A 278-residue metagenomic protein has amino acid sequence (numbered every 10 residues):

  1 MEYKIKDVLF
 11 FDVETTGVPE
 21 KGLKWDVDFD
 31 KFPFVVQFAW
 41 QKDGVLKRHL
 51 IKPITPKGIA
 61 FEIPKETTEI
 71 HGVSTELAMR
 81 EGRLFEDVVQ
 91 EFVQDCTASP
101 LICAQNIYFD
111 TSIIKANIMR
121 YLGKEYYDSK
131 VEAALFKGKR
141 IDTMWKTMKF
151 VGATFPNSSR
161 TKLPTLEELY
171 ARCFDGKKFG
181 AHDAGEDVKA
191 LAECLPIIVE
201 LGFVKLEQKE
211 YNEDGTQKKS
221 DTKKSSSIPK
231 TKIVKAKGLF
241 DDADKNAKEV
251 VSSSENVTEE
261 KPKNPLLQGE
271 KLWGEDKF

Functional and structural regions predicted by a protein language model:
E2, L201, L206-K218, G238-L239 (+1 more regions): Short amphipathic alpha-helical segments
E2-M119, G123, E168-A171: Conserved non-catalytic scaffold segment of RNase H-like nuclease domains
E2-Y3, E132-A134, G176-K178: Short hydrophobic "helix-edge" motifs at membrane interfaces and signal-peptide entry regions
I51-T55, I59-M79, I141-A192: Active-site-proximal helix-loop-helix substrate-binding element of RNase H-like nuclease domains
L101-I118, F155-P229: Acidic, Mg2+-coordinating catalytic module of metal-dependent nucleases/exonucleases that use a two-metal-ion mechanism
Y127-M148: Conserved beta-strand -> loop -> alpha-helix junction used to position metal-binding or nucleic-acid-contacting
V234-F278: Long, low-complexity, intrinsically disordered segments
